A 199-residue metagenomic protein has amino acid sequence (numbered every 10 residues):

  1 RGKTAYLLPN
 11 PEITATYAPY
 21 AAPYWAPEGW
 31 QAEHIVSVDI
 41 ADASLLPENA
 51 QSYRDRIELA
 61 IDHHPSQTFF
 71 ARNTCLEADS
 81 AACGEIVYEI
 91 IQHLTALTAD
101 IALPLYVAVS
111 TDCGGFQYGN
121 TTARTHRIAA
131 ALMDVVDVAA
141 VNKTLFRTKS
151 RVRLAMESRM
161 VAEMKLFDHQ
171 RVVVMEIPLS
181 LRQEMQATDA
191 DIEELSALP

Functional and structural regions predicted by a protein language model:
R1-D55: N-terminal small/polar loop signature for handling phosphorylated ligands or for N-terminal nucleophile
R1-T16, Q31-E33, C113-P199: Hydrophobic helix-and-loop "lid/oligomerization" segment in the mid-to-C-terminal part of catalytic domains
Y6-L8, H34-V36, I57-I61, N73-L76 (+1 more regions): Hydrophobic/aromatic beta-strand patches that form the interior of the parallel beta-sheet core in alpha/beta enzyme
Y24-A26, P47-A50, T74-E77, T95 (+1 more regions): A generic local secondary-structure boundary/capping motif
E28-W30, A50-Y53, Q67-T68, L97-T98 (+2 more regions): Solvent-exposed alpha-helices and their adjacent loops that cap or buttress functional pockets in soluble metabolic
I40-A43, H64-S66, L179-L181: Short glycine-rich anion-binding loops that position phosphate/pyrophosphate groups of nucleotides and phosphorylated
I61-A130, D134: Short alpha-helices
